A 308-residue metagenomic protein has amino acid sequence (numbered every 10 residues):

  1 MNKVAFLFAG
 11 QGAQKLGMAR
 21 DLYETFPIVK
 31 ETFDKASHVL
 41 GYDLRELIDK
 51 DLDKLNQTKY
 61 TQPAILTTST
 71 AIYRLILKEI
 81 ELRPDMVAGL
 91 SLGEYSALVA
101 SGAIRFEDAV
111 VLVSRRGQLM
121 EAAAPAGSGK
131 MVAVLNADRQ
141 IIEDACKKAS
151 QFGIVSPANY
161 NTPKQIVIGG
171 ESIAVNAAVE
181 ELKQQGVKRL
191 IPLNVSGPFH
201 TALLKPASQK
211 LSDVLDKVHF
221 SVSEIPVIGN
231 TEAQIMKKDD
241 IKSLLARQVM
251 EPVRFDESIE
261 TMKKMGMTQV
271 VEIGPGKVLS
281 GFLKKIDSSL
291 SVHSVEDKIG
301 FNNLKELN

Functional and structural regions predicted by a protein language model:
N2-I141, R189, Q269-K284, S288-I299 (+1 more regions): FabD-like malonyl-/acyl-CoA
Q11-A13, S101-M250: Alpha/beta catalytic cores of group-transfer enzymes, especially the acyltransferase/condensing modules of polyketide
T67, V249-V253: Conserved phosphate-coordination/catalytic loops
A149, N303-N308: Short amphipathic alpha-helix with an adjacent loop that forms part of the alpha/beta core around
K183, K263-G266: Non-catalytic positions within long, well-ordered alpha-helices that form the structural scaffold/packing of enzyme
P192-V195, K263, E296-D297: Short glycine-rich catalytic loops that host catalytic nucleophiles or stabilize transition states across multiple
D256-I259: Short hydrophobic/charged patches on amphipathic alpha-helices used for structural packing and interfaces
